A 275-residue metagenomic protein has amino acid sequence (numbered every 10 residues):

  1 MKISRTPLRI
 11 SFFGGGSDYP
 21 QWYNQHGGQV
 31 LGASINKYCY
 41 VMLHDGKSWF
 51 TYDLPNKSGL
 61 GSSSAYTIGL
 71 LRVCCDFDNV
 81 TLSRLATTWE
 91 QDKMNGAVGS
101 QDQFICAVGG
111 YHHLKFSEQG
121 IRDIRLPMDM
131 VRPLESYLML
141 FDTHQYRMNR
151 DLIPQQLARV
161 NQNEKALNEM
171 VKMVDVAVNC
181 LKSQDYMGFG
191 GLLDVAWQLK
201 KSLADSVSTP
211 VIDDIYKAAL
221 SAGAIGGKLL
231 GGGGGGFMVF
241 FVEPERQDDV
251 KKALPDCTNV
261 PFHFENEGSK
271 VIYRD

Functional and structural regions predicted by a protein language model:
M1-F13, S17-Y19, G32-T51, P55-N56 (+4 more regions): C-terminal nucleotide
Q21-Y23: Short, hydrophobic transmembrane alpha-helix segments
S58, S62: Small-residue-rich beta-alpha loop regions that form the catalytic core of phosphotransfer and lipid-active enzymes
S63, G231: Short, conserved phosphate/pyrophosphate- and ester-handling motifs at nucleotide-, phospho-/glycolipid
A65-F77: Stable alpha-helical structural segments in soluble proteins, enriched in small hydrophobic residues
G235: Glycine-rich active-site/cofactor-binding loop and its immediate structural neighborhood
